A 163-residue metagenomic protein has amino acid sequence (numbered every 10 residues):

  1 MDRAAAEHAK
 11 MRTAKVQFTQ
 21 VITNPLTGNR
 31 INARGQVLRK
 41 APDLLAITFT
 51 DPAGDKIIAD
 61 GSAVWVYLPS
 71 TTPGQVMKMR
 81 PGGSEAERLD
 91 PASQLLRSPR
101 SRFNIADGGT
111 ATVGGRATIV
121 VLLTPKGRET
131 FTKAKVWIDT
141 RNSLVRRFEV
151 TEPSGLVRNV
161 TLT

Functional and structural regions predicted by a protein language model:
M1-N32, K40, L44: N-terminal leader/targeting segments and the immediate start of mature chains
K10, R39-A41, D51-A53, T140-N142 (+1 more regions): Short loop/turn positions at the edges of beta-strands in beta-sheet-rich folds
V16-F18, N32-R34, I47, V150 (+1 more regions): Extended beta-sheet lipid-handling architectures
T19-P25, T48-T50, Y67-P69, T124-K126 (+1 more regions): A generic structural motif
Q36-R88, R158-N159: An acidic-aromatic
S62-L123: Surface-exposed, polar helix/loop patches in the mature regions of secreted/periplasmic/lumenal proteins that form
Q75, S101-T163: Gly/Pro-enriched, hydrophobic low-complexity segments that function as extracytoplasmic propeptides/linkers
